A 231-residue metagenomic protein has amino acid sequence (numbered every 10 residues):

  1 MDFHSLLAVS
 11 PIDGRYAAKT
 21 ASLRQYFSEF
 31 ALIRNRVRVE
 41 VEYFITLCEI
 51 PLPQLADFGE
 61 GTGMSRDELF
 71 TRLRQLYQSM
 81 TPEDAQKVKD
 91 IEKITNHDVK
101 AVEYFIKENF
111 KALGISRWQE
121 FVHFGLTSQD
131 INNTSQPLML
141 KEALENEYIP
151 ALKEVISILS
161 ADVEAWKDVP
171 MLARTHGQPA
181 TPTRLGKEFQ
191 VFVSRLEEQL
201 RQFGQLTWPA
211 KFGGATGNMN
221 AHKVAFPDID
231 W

Functional and structural regions predicted by a protein language model:
D2-H222, F226-W231: A helix-coil-helix interface module used to build multimeric assemblies and to scaffold catalytic/cofactor sites
